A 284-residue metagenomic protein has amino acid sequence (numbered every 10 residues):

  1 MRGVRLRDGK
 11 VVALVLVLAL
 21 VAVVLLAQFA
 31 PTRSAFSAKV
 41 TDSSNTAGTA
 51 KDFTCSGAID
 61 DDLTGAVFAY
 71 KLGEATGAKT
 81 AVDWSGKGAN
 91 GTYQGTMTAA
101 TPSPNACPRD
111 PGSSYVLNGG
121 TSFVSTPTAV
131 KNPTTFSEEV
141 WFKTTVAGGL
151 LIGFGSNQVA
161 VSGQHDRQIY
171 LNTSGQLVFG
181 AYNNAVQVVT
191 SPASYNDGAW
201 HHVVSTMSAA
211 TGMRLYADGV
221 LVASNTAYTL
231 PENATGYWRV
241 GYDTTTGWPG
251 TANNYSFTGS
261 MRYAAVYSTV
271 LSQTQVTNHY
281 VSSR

Functional and structural regions predicted by a protein language model:
R2-D61, A66: Short, polar/proline-rich extracytoplasmic segments that appear immediately after membrane translocation
A30, V67-T76, S137-T144, T251-R284: Extracellular, beta-strand-rich glycan-interacting domains
S56-D61, V116-F136, Q187-S194, T251-N253: Short surface loop/edge beta-strand patches of beta-sandwich-type extracellular domains that form ligand-contact sites
S56-G120, A223, N278-R284: Extracytoplasmic low-complexity segments
S114, S156-Y195, A210, Y237-G247: Trp/Tyr-centric glycan-recognition "aromatic platform" motifs on solvent-exposed beta-strand/loop surfaces
G120-V178, G212-M213, S268-T277: Extracellular glycan-recognition modules
Y182, A199-R214: Localized edge beta-strand/strand-to-loop motifs within extracellular or lumenal beta-rich domains
N225-S260: Flexible glycan-contacting loops in extracellular carbohydrate-active proteins
